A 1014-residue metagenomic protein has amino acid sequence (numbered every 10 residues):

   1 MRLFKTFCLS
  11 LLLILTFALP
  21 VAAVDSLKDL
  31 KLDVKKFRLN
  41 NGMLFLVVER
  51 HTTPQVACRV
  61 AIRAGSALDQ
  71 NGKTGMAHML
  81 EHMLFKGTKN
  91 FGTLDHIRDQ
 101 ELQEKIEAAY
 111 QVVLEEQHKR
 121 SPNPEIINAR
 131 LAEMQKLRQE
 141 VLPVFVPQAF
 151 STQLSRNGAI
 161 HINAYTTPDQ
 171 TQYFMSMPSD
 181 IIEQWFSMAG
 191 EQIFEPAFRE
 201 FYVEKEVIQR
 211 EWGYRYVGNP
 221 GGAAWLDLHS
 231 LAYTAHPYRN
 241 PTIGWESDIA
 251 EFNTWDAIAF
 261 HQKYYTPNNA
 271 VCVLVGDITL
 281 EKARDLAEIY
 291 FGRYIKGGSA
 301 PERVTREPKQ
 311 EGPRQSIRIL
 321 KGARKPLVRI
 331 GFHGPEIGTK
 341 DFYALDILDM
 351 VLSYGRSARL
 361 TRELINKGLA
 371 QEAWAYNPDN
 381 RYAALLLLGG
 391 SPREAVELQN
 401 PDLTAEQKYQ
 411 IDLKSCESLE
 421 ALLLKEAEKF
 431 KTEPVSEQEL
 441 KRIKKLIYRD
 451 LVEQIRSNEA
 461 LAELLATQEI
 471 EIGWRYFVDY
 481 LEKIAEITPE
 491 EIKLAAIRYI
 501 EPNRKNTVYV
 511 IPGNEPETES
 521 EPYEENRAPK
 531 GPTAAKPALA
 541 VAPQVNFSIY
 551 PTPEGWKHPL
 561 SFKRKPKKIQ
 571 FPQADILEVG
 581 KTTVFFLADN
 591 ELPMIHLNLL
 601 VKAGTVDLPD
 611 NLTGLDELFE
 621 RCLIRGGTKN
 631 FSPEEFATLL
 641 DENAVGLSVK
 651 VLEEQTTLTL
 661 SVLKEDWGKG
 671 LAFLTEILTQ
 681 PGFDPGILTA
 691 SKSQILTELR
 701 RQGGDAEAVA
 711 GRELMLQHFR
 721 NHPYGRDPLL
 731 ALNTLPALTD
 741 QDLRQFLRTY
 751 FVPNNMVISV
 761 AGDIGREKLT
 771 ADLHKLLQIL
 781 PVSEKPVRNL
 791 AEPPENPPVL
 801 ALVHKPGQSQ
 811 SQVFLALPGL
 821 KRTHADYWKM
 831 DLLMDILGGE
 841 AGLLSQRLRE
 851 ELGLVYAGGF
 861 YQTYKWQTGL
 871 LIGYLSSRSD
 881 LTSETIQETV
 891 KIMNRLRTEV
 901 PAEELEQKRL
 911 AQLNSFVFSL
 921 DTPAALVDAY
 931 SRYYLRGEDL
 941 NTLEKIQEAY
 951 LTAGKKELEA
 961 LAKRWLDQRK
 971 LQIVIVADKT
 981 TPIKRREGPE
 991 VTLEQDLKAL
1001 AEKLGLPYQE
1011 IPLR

Functional and structural regions predicted by a protein language model:
M1-T6: Positively charged n-region of N-terminal signal peptides that target proteins for export
C8-A18: Bacterial N-terminal signal peptides
A22-L46, T279-L320, L327, R362 (+5 more regions): Proteolytic maturation boundary segments
V48, T53-D69, G75-M79, F91-E191 (+18 more regions): M16 family metallopeptidases and their MPP-like homologs
E191-R199, Y290-G298, L423-V435, E676-F683 (+3 more regions): A common structural junction motif
F198, K205-E206, G213, W255-Y290 (+4 more regions): Non-catalytic, conformational "gating/processing" segments within enzyme and secreted inhibitor domains
Q209-V217, R306-I319, I443-Q454, V662-L663 (+3 more regions): Short, conserved secondary-structure transition motifs
